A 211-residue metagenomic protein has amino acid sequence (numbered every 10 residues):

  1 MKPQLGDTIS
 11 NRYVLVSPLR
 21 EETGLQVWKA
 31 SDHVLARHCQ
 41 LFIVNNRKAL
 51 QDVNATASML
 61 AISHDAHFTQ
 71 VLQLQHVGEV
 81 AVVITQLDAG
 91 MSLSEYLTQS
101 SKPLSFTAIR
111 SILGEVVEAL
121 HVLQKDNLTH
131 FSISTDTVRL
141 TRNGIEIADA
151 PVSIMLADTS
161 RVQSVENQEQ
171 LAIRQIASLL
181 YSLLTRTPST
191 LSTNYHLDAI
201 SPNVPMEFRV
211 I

Functional and structural regions predicted by a protein language model:
M1-V16: A short, low-complexity linker immediately N-terminal to eukaryotic Hanks-type protein kinase catalytic domains
L15-L60: ATP-binding glycine-rich loop module of kinase domains
Q70-A81: Short beta-strand micro-motifs within the conserved protein kinase catalytic domain, predominantly in the N-lobe
V83-M91: Short pocket-lining segment of the protein kinase catalytic domain that shapes the ATP-binding cleft
L93-L104: AlphaC helix of the protein kinase catalytic domain
I112-L113: Activation segment signature within eukaryotic-like protein kinase domains
L120-R142, D149: Catalytic-loop of the protein kinase fold
T159-I211: C-terminal lobe helix-coil module of Hanks-type protein kinase domains
